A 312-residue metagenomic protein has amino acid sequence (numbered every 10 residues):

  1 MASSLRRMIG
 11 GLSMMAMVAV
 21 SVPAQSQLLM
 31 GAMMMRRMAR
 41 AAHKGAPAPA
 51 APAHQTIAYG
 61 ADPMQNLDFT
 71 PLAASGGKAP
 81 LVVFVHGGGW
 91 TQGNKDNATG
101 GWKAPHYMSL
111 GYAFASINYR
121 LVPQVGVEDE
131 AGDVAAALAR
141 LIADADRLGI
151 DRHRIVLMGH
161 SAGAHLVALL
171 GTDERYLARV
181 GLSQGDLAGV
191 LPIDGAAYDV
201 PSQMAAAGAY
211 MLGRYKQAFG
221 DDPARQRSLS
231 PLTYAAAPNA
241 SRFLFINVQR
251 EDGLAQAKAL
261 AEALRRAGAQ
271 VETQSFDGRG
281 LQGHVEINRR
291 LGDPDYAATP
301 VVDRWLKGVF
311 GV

Functional and structural regions predicted by a protein language model:
L29-G77: N-terminal cap/lid segment of alpha/beta-hydrolase-fold proteins
H43-A51, D62, V200-Y234: Mobile cap/lid helix-loop segments that gate and shape the active-site cleft of serine hydrolases
K78-G88: Short beta-strand element of the alpha/beta-hydrolase
G89-K95, F114, R140: Serine-hydrolase catalytic-loop signature spanning alpha/beta hydrolases and amidase-signature enzymes
D96-A115: Short amphipathic alpha-helix adjacent to the substrate-entry channel of hydrolases
A139-A205: Primarily recognizes the serine-hydrolase "nucleophile elbow" in alpha/beta-hydrolase and SGNH/GDSL folds
G181-G189, G195-M204, D221-Q256: The feature captures the conserved acid-bearing segment of alpha/beta-hydrolase catalytic domains
L244-I246, K258-V312: C-terminal catalytic histidine-bearing segment of alpha/beta-hydrolase fold enzymes
